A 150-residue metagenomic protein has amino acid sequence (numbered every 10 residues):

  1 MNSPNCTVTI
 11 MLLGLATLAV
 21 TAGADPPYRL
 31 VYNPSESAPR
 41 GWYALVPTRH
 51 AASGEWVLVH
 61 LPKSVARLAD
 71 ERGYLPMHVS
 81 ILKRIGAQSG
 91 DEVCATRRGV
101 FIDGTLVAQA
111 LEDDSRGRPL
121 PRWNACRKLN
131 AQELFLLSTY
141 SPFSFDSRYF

Functional and structural regions predicted by a protein language model:
N2-V8, G14, A19, A24-F150: Soluble "head" domains of membrane/secretory-pathway proteins
